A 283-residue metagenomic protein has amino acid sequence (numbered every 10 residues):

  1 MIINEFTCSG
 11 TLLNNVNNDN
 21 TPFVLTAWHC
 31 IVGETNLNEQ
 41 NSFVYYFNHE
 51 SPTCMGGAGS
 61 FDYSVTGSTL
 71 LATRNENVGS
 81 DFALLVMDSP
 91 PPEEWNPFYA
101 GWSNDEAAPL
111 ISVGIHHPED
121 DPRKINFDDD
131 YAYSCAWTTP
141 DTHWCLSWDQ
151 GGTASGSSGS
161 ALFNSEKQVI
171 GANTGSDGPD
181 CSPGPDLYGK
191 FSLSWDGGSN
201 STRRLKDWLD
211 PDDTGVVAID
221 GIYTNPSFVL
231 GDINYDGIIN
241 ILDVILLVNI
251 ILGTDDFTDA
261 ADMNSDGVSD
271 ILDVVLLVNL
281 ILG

Functional and structural regions predicted by a protein language model:
M1-L146: Serine endopeptidase catalytic core focused on the charge-relay Asp
T7, P109, S157, F228 (+1 more regions): Short coil/loop residues immediately preceding or within conserved phosphate-binding loops of NTP-utilizing enzyme
T11-L12, N17-T21, G151-N173: Catalytic nucleophile loop of clan PA
F23-V24, N36-L37, M55-T66, A72-E76 (+2 more regions): C-terminal subregion of chymotrypsin/trypsin-like serine protease catalytic domains
A27-I31, Q150, T174-G178: Short, solvent-exposed aromatic-acidic interface loops
K124, S134-A136, L209-N234, I245-N249 (+1 more regions): Residue-level detector of functionally pivotal "anchor" positions at catalytic/ligand-binding pockets or at interdomain
P226-G283: Cellulosome-associated attachment modules in secreted, modular CAZymes
